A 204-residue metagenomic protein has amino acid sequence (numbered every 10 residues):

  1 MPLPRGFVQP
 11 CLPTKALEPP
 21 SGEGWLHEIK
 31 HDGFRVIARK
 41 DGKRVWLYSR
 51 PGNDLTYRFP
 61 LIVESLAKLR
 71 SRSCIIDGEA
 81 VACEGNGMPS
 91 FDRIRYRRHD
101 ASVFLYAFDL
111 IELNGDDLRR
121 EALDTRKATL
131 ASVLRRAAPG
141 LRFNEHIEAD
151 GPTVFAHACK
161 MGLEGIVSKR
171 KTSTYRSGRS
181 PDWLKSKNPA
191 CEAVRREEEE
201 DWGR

Functional and structural regions predicted by a protein language model:
M1-R204: Catalytic cores of nucleic-acid ligases and guanylyltransferases
